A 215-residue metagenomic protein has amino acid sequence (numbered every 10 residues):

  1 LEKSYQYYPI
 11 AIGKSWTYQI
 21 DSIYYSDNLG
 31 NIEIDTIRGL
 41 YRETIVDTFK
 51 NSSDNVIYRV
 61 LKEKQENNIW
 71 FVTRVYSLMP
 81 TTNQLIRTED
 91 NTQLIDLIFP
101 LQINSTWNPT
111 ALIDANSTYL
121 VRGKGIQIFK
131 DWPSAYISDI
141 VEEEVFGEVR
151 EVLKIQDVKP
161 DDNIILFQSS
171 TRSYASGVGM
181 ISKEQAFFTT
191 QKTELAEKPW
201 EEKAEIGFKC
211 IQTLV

Functional and structural regions predicted by a protein language model:
L1-V215: Conserved functional acidic sites
